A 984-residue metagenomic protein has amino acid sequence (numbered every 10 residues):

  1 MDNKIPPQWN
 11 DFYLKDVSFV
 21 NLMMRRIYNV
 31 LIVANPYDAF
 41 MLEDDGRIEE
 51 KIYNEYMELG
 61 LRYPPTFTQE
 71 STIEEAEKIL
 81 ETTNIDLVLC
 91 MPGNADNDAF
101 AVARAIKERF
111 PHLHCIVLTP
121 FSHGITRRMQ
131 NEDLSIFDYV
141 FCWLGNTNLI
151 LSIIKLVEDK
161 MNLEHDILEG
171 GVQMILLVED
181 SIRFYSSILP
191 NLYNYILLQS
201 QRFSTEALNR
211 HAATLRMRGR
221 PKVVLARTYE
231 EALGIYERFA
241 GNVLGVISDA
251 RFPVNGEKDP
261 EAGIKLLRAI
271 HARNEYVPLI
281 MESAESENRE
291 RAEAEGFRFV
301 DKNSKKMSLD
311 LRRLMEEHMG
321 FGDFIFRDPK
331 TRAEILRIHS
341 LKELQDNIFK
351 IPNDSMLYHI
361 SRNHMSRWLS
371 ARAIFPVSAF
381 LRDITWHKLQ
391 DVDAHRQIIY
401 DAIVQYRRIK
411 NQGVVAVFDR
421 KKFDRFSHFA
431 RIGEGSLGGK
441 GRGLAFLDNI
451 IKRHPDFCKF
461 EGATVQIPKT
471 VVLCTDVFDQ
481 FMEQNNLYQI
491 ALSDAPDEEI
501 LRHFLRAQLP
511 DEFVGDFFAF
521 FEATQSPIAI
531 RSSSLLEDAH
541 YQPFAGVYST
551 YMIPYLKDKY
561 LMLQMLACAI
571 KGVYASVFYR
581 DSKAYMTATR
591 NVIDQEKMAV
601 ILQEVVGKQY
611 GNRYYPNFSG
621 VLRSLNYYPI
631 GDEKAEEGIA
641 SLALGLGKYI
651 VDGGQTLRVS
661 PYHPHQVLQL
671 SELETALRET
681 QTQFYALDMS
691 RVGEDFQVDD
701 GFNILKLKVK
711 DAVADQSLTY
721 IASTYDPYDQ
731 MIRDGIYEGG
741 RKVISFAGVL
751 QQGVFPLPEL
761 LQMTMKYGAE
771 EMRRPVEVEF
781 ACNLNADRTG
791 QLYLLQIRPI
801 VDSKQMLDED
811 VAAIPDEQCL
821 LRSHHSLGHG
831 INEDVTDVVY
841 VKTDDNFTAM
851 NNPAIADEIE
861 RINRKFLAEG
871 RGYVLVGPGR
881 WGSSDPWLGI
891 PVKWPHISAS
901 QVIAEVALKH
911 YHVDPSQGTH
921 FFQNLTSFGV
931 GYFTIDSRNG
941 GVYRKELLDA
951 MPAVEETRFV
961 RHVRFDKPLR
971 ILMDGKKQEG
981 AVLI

Functional and structural regions predicted by a protein language model:
M1-T68, E132-Y139, W143-K222, Y229-E230 (+3 more regions): Non-catalytic signal-transmission and effector/linker regions of two-component phosphorelay proteins
F12, M41-D44, I48-Y53, P64 (+6 more regions): Conserved phosphotransfer microenvironments
P36-M41, I73-E75, L87-D98, S122-G124 (+9 more regions): Short acidic, S/G/P-rich loop/turn micro-motifs used as interaction or catalytic elements
L118-P120, I280-E282, K302: Hydrophobic/aromatic residues positioned on beta-strands within the core alpha/beta folds
M129-Y139, R291-V300: As written
E287-N411: Terminal, compositionally biased segments used for targeting/anchoring and flexible tails
R420-K459, Q508-A907, N924-S927, T957-L983: Conserved mixed alpha/beta core segments that line enzyme active sites in large multi-domain catalysts
I467-F517, T524, H825-E833: A structural-propensity feature for long, helix-poor, extended segments
